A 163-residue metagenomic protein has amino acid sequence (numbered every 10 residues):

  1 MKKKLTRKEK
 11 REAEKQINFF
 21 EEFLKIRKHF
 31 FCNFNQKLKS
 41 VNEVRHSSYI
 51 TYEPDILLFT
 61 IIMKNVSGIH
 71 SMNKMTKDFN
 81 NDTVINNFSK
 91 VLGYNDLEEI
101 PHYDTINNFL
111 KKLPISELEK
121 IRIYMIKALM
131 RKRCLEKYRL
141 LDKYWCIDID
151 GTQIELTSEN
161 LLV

Functional and structural regions predicted by a protein language model:
M1-K8, V44-E53, G93: Short N-terminal helix-initiation segments at or just after the protein's N-terminus
M1-N35: Charged, often Cys/His-bearing segments associated with DNA-binding zinc-finger transcription factors
A13-E14, P101-H102, K132-E136: Alpha-helix boundary/capping detector
L24-F59, M63, N107: Basic, short loop/linker segments at the boundary and entry of helix-turn-helix/winged-helix-like folds
N33-E43, G68, S89-D96, R133: Glycine-centered secondary-structure boundary/capping sites
Q36, E98, T152-I154: Flexible, active-site-adjacent loop/turn segments at secondary-structure boundaries
I50-Y124, A128: Short, positively charged, Gly/Tyr-enriched micro-motifs that form contact patches at catalytic or ligand/partner
N107-V163: Active-site-proximal, Lys/Arg-enriched surface segment that forms a nucleic-acid-binding/basic interface patch
